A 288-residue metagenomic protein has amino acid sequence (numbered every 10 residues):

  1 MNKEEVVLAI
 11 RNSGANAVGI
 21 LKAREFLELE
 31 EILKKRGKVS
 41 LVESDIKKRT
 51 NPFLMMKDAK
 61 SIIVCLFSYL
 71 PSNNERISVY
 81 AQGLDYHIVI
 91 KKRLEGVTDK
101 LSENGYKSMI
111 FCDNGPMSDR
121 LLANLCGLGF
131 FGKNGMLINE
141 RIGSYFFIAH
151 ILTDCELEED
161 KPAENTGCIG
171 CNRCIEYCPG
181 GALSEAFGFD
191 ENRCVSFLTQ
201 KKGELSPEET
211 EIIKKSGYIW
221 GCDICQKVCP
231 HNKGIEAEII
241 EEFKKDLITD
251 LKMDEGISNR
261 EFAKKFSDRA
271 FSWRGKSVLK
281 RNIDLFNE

Functional and structural regions predicted by a protein language model:
M1-G167: Auxiliary alpha/beta "docking" domains used to position bulky ligands
N139-P162, E191-T210, N259-A263: Short, charged low-complexity linear segments at domain edges
D160-I169, T210-C222: Immediate flanking context of iron-sulfur cluster ligation sites
R173-T199, K214-F243: Iron-sulfur cluster-binding cysteine motifs and their immediate structural context in ferredoxin-like electron-transfer
L198, K202-W220, L251-R274: Short Fe-S-cluster ligation motifs
K233, I239-M253, D268: Extended alpha-helical surfaces
K264, S272-E288: Long, compositionally biased charged/polar accessory segments in the mid-to-C-terminal portions of proteins
